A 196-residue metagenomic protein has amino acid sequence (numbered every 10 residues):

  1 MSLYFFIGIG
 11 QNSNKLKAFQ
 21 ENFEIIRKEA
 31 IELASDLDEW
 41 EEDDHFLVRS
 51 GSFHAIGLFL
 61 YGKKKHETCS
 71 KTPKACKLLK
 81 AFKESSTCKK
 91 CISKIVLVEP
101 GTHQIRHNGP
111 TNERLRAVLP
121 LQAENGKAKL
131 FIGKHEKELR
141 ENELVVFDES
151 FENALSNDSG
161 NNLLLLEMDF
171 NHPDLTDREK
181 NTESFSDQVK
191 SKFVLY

Functional and structural regions predicted by a protein language model:
M1-R114, G126-K127, E167, T176-Y196: Fe(II)/2-oxoglutarate oxygenase catalytic core
K94, V118, A154: Short, surface-exposed charged micro-motifs
V98, I132-G133, F147-E149, M168: Short His-Asn-centered micro-motif
P100, E124, F151-N153, N171-P173: Short, solvent-exposed loop/turn segments at secondary-structure junctions
Q104-H107, K129-L130, F147, N153-S159: Short beta-strand His + acidic residue motifs that chelate non-heme Fe in jelly-roll/DSBH and cupin folds
R116-P120, V146, N161-R178: A short hydrophobic beta-strand segment most commonly corresponding to one strand of the jelly-roll/cupin
L121-E141: A short beta-strand-loop-beta hairpin characteristic of the jelly-roll/cupin
E138-E152: Conserved metal-binding segment of the jelly-roll/cupin
